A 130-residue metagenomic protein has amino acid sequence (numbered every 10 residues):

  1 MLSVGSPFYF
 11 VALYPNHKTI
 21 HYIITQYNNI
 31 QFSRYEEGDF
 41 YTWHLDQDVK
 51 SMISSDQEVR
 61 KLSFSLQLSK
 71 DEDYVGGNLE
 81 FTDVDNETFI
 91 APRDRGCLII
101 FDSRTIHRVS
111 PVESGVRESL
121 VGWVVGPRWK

Functional and structural regions predicted by a protein language model:
M1-L98, R104-K130: Fe(II)/2-oxoglutarate oxygenase catalytic core
